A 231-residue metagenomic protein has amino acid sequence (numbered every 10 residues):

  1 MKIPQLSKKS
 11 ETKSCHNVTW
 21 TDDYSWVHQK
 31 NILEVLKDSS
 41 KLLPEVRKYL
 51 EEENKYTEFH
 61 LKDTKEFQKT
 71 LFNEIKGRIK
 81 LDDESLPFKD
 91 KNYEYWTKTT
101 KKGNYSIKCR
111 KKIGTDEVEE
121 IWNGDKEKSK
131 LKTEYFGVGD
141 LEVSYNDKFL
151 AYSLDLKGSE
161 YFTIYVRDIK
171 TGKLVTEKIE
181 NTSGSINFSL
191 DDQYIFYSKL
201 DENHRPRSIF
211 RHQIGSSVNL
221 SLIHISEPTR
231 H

Functional and structural regions predicted by a protein language model:
M1-N104, Y135: Anionic, Ser/Thr-rich low-complexity intrinsically disordered regions
K80-T97, K130-S153, E180-S198, S226: Conserved beta-propeller blade repeats
T99-S106, E127-Y135, L154-T163, K178-S183 (+3 more regions): A flexible loop/linker signature enriched in serine peptidases of the S9 family
K102-D125: Carboxylate/His-rich catalytic cores and anion/metal-binding grooves
C109-R110, V166, R211: Conserved blade-register residue in beta-propeller folds
I113-G114, I169-G172, Q213-S217: Short loop/turn segments that connect beta-strands within beta-propeller blades
V118-D125, V175-I179, L220-L222: Beta-propeller fold detector
S221-H231: Residue-level detector of conserved catalytic or cofactor/ligand-binding positions in enzyme active sites
